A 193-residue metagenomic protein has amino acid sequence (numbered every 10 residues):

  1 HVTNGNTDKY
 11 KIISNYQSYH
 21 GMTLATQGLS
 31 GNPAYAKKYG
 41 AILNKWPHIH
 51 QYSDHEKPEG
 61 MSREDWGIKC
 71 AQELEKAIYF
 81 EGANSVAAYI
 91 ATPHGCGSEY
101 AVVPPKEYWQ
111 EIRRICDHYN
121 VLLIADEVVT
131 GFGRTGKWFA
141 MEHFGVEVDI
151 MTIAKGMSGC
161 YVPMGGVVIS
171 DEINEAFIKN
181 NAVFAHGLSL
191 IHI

Functional and structural regions predicted by a protein language model:
H1-I191: Conserved N-terminal phosphate-binding loop of PLP-dependent enzymes in the Aspartate aminotransferase
